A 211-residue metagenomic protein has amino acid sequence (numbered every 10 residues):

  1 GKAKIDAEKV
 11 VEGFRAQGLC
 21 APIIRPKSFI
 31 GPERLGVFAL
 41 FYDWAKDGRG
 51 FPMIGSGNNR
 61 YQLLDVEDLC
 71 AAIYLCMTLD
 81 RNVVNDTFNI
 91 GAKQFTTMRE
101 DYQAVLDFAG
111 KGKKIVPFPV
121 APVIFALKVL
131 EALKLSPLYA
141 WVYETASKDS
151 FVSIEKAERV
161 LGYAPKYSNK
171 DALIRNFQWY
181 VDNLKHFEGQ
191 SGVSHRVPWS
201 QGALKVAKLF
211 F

Functional and structural regions predicted by a protein language model:
G1-E8, S28-G31, L35, N59-L63 (+2 more regions): Short-chain dehydrogenase/reductase
G1-R25: Active-site Tyr-X1-5-Lys
I5, I30-L40, C76-F88, G110-K113: Glycine/proline-rich active-site loop of Rossmann-fold NAD(P)-dependent oxidoreductases
A21-I23, D43-L64, D68, A72-C76 (+1 more regions): A conserved pocket-lining segment of Rossmann-fold NAD(P)-dependent short-chain dehydrogenase/reductase
G31, I54-N59, D86-F95, L106-A109 (+4 more regions): Glycine-rich Rossmann NAD(P)(H)-binding loop
Y42-I54, K111-G112, K134-S136, E155: A short C-terminal helix-loop "cap" of Rossmann-like NAD(P)-dependent dehydrogenase/epimerase domains
L79-L138, I154, K170, I174-R175 (+3 more regions): Mid/C-terminal beta-alpha module of Rossmann-like enzyme folds, strongest in SDR-family dehydrogenases/epimerases
W141-I154: Active-site loop of classical SDR/Rossmann-like NAD(P)-dependent oxidoreductases, centered on the catalytic Tyr-X3-Lys
